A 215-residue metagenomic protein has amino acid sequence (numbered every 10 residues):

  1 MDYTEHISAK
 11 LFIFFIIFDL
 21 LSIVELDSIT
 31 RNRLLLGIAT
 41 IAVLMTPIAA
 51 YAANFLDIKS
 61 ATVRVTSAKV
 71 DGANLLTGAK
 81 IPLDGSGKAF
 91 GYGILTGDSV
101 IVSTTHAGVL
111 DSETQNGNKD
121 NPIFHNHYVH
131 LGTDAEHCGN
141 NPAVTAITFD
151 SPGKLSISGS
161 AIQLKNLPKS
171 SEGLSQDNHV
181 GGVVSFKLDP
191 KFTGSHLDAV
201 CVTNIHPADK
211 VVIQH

Functional and structural regions predicted by a protein language model:
M1-D2, H6, L11-A52: Secretory targeting signatures
I58-G132: Surface-exposed, glycine/proline- and aromatic-rich loop segments on solvent-exposed faces across compartments
I81-A89, V100, V109-S112, E136-H137 (+3 more regions): Short, surface-exposed beta-strand/loop "edge" segments at domain boundaries and coil↔beta transitions
H130-I147: Membrane-proximal helix-loop-helix units in multi-pass membrane proteins
P142-Q176: Acidic, glycine-rich flexible loop segments
G173-H215: Acidic/polar low-complexity flexible segments
